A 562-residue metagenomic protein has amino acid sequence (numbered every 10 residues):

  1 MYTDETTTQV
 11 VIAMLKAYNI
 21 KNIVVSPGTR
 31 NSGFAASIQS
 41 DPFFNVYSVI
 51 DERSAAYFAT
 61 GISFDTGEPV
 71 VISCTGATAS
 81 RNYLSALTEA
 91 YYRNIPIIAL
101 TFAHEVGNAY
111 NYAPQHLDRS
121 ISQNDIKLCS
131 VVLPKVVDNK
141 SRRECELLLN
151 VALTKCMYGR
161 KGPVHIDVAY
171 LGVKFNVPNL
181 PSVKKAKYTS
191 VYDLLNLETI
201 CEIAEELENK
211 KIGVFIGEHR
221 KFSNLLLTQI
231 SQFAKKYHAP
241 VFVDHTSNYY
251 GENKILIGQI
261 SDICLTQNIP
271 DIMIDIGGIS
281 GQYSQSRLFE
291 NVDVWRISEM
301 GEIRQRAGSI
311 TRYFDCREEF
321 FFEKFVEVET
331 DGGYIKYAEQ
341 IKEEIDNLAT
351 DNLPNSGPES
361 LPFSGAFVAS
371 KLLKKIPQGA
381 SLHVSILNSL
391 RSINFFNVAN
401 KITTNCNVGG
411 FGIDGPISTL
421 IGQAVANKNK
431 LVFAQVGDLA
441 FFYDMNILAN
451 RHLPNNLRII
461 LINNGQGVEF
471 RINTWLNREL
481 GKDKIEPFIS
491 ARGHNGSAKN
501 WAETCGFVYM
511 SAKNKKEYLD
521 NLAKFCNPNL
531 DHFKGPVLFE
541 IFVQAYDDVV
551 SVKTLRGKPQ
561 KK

Functional and structural regions predicted by a protein language model:
M1-Y2, F289-N388, S497-F507, A512-K562: Phosphate/pyrophosphate-binding active-site segments
Y2-S73, A79-T88: N-terminal cofactor/phosphate-binding cores enriched in small/glycine residues, especially glycine-rich loops such as
T8-N19, S26-R30, F34-Q39, K342-N429: Active-site diphosphate/adenylate-binding microenvironment
Q9-I20, I62-G67, L153-R160, T199-G213 (+4 more regions): Glycine-rich phosphate/diphosphate-binding loops that line cofactor/substrate pockets in enzymes
N22, D65-C74, A79-N82, A90-I97 (+4 more regions): Structural signature of the thiamine diphosphate
S40, I98-L100, G107-S120, F395-K562: Thiamine diphosphate
N82, I216-I297, I303-R306, A399-N429 (+2 more regions): Glycine-rich, anion-gripping cofactor-binding loops and their flanking helix/strand elements in enzyme active sites
L100-L149, F242-I345, A449-H452, I459 (+2 more regions): Glycine-rich, acidic loop regions that bind phosphate or pyrophosphate groups
